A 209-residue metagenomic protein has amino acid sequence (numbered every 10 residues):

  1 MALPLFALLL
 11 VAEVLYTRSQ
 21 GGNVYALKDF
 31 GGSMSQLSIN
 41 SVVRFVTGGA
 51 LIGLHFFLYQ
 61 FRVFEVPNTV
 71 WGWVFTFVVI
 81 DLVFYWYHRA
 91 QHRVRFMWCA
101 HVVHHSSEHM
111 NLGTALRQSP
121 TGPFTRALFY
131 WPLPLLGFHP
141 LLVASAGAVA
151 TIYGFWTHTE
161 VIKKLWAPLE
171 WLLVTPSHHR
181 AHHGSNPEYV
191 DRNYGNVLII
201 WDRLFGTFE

Functional and structural regions predicted by a protein language model:
M1, V24-S41, G72: Loop-to-helix transition at the N-terminal end of transmembrane alpha-helices
M1-L9, N40-T47: Functionally critical transmembrane alpha-helices in membrane proteins and complexes, commonly lining
L5-T17, L51-I52, F77-V83: Central hydrophobic cores of alpha-helical transmembrane segments in multi-pass inner-membrane proteins across all
V11-G31: Membrane-interface helix-loop junction between the first two transmembrane segments
S38-T47, V66-E209: Membrane-embedded catalytic scaffold of the fatty acid hydroxylase/desaturase
I52-F56, G195: Juxtamembrane/transmembrane-helix interface segments of polytopic membrane transporters
H55-E65: Membrane-interface helix termini and inter-helical loops of multi-pass transporters
